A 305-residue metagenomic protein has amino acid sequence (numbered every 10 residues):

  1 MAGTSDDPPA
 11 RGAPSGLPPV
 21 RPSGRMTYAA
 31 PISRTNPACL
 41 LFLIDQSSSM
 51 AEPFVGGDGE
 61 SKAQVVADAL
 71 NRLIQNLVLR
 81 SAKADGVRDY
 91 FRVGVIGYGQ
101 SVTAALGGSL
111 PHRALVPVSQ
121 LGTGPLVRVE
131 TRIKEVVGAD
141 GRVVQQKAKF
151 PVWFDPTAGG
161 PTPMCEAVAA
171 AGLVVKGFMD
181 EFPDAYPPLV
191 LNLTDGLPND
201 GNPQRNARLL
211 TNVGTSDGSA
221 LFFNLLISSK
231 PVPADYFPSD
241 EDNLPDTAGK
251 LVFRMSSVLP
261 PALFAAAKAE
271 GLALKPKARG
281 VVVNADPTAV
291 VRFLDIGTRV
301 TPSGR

Functional and structural regions predicted by a protein language model:
A2-K62, G172, K176-P183: Acidic, polar low-complexity linker/tail segments
G3-I32, T215-A220, N224-R305: C-terminal tail/extension regions appended to the core domain(s) of diverse proteins
N36, G59-L70, P156-A169: Phosphate/oxyanion-binding active-site loops and adjacent basic polyanion-contact surfaces
F42-S47, V66, V95, A171 (+1 more regions): DG-centered beta-turn motif at the end of beta-strands
M50-Y90: …and closely analogous acidic/polar surface helices at protein-protein or active-site interfaces in A-domain-like
G86-Q100: Acidic helix-start/capping segments at beta-turn-to-alpha-helix junctions
G99-G177: Short acidic, low-complexity segments enriched in Ser/Thr/Gly/Pro
W153-T162, E166, A170-V174, F178 (+2 more regions): VWA/integrin I-like adhesion module and closely mimicked acidic/polar interface patches used
